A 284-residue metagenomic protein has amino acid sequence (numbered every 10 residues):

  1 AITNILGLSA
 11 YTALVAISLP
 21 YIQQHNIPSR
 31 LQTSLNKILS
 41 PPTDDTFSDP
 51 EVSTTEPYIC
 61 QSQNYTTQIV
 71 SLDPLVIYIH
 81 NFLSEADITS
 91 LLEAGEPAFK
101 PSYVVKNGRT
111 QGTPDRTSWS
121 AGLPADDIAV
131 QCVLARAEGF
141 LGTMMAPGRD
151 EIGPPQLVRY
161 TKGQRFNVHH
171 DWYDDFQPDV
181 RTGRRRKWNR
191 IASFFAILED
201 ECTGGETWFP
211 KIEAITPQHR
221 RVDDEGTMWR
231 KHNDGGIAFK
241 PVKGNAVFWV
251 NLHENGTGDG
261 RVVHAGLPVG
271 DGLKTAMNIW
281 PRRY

Functional and structural regions predicted by a protein language model:
A1-Y284: Fe(II)/2-oxoglutarate oxygenase catalytic core
